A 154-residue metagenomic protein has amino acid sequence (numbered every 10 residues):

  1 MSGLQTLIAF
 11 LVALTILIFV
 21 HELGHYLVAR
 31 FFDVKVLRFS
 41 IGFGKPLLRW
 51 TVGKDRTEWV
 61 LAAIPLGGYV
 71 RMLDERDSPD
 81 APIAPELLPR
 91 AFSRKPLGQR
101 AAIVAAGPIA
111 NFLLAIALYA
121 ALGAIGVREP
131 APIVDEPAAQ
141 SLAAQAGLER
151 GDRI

Functional and structural regions predicted by a protein language model:
M1-F10: Feature marks short, highly hydrophobic, charge-poor N-terminal signal-anchor/signal peptide-like helices that anchor
A9-A13, I18: Alpha-helical transmembrane segments of integral membrane proteins
I18, E22, Y26, P108: Catalytic glutamate of the conserved HExxH
R30-A115: Membrane-embedded helix-turn/re-entrant segments that form the catalytic/gating core of multi-pass membrane enzymes
T57, P130-I133, R150: Envelope-exposed proteins and targeting segments
A101-A138: PDZ/PDZ-like peptide-tail recognition elements
A143-I154: Conserved PDZ fold ligand-binding element
